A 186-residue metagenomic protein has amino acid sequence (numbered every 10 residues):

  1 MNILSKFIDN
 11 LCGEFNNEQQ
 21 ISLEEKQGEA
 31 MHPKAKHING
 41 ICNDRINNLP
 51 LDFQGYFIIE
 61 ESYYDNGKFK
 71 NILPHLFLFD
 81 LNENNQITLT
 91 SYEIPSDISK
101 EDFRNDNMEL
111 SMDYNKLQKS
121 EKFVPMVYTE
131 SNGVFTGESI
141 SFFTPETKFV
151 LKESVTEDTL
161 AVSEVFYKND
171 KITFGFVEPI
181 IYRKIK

Functional and structural regions predicted by a protein language model:
M1-E14: N-terminal helix-cap/turn-to-beta initiation motif at the start of protein domains
N16-K186: Soluble ligand-binding/transfer domains with enclosed cavities or grooves
